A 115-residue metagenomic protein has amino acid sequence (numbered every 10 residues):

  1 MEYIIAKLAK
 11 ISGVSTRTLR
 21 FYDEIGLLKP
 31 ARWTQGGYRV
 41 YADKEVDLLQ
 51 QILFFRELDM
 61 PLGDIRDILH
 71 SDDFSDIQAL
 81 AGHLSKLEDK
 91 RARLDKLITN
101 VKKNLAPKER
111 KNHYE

Functional and structural regions predicted by a protein language model:
M1-H70: Basic helix-turn-helix/winged-helix DNA-binding cores and closely related short helical interaction motifs
L53, D67-E115: Short, charged amphipathic alpha-helical surface segments
